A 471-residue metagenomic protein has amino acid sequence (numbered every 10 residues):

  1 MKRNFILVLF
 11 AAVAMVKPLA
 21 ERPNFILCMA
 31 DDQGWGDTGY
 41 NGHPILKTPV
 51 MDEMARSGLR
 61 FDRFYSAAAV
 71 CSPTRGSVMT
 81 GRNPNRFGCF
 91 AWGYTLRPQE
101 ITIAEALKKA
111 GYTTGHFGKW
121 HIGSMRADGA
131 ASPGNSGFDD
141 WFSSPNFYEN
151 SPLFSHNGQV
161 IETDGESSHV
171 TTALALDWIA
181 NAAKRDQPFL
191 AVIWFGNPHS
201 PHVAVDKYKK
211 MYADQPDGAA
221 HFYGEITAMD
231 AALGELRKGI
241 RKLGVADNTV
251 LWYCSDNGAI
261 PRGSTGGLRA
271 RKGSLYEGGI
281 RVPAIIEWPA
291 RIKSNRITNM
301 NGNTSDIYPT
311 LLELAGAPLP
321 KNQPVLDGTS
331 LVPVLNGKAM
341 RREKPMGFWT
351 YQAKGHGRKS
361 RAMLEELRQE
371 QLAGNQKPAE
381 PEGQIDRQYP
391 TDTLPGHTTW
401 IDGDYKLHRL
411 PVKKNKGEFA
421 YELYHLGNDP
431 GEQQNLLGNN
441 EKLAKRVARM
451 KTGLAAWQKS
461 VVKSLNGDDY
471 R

Functional and structural regions predicted by a protein language model:
K2-F5, M15-E422, P430-R471: Formylglycine-dependent sulfatase
L7-F10: Sec-dependent N-terminal signal peptides
